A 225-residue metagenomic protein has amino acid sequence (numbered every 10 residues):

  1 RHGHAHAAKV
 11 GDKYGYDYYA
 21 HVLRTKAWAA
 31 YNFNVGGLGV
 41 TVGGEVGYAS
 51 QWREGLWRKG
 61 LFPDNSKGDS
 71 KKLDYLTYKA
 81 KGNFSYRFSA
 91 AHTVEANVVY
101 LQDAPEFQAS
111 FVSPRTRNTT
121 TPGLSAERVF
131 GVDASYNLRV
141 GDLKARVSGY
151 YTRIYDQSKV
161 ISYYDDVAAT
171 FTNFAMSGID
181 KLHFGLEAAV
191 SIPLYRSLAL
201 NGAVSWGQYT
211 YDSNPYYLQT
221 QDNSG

Functional and structural regions predicted by a protein language model:
R1, T41-G47, N97-V99, R146-Y150 (+1 more regions): Transmembrane beta-strands of outer-membrane beta-barrel proteins
R1-S89, A109-F111, Y216: Signature of Gram-negative outer-membrane beta-barrel scaffolds
G15-L23, W52, S70-T77, L124-R128 (+4 more regions): Short sequence motifs at beta-strands and strand-loop junctions characteristic of Gram-negative outer-membrane
L23-A29, V46, Y78-G82, V94 (+3 more regions): Hydrophobic, lipid-facing positions within transmembrane beta-strands of outer-membrane proteins
Y31-V35, L76, F84-R87, Y100 (+6 more regions): Residue-level signature of outer-membrane beta-barrel architecture
G37-V40, A91-V94, D142-A145, R196-L200: Repeated loop/turn-to-beta-strand initiation elements of outer-membrane beta-barrel proteins
S50-L61, K72, Y86-V132, K144 (+2 more regions): Surface-exposed extracellular loop regions of Gram-negative outer-membrane beta-barrel proteins, predominantly
Y151-R153, F174-G225: Gram-negative outer-membrane beta-barrel transporters
